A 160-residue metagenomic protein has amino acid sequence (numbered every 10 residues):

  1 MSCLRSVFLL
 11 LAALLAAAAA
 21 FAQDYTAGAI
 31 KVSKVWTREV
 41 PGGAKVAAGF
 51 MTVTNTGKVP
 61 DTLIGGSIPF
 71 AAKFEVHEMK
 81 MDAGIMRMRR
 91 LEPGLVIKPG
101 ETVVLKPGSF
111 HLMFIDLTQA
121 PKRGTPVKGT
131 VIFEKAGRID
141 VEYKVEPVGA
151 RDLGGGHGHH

Functional and structural regions predicted by a protein language model:
M1-L9: Bacterial N-terminal signal peptides that target proteins for export
L9-L10, A20: Cleavable N-terminal signal peptides
Q23-H160: Compact, glycine-rich, soluble single-domain proteins
